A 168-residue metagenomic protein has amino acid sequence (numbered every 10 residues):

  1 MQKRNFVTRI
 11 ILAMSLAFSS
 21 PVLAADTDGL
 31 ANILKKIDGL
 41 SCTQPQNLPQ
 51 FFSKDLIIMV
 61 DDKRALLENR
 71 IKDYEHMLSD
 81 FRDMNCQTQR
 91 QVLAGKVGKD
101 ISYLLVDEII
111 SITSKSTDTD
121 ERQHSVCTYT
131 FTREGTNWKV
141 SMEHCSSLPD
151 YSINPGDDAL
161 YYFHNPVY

Functional and structural regions predicted by a protein language model:
Q2-I10: Bacterial N-terminal signal peptides that target proteins for export
R9-S19: Bacterial N-terminal signal peptides
S19-K54, Y161-V167: Short, low-complexity N-terminal intrinsically disordered segments enriched in polar/charged residues
G29, I71-D118, P166: Surface-exposed, charged secondary-structure patches
N47-P49, L56, R70, Y74 (+2 more regions): Hydrophobic pocket/interface hotspot
F51-L67, S79-D83: A short gly/proline-enriched turn/hairpin at secondary-structure junctions
F52, D62, V106-I110, Y129 (+1 more regions): A mature extracytoplasmic/lumenal domain signature
R133-E134, K139-Y168: Low-complexity, intrinsically disordered terminal/linker segments enriched in charged and Gly/Pro repeats
